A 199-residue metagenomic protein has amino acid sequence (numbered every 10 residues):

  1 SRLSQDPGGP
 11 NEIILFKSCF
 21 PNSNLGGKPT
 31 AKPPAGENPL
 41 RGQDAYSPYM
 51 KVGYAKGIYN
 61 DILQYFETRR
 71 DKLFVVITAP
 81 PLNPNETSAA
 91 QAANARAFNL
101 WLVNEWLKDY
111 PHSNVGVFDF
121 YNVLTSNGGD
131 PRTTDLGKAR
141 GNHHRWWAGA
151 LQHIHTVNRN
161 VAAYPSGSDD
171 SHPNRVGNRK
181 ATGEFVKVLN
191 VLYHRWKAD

Functional and structural regions predicted by a protein language model:
S1, A35-G36, A45-I62, Q91-E105: Well-ordered, non-membrane alpha-helical segments in soluble/globular domains
S1-V52, A79-E86: Oxyanion-hole/transition-state-stabilizing segment in secreted/luminal serine hydrolases and related acyltransferases
Q5-P10, E67-R69, K108-H112, K180: Extracellular/periplasmic catalytic domains that process cell-envelope and extracellular macromolecules
E12-S18, L73-T78, N114-F120, H172 (+1 more regions): Structural recognition of the beta-strand scaffold that forms the well-ordered cores of secreted hydrolase catalytic
C19, Q64-D71, V103-P111, V186-H194: Sec-exported extracytoplasmic/periplasmic mature domains
P29-N38, S126-G149: Aromatic- and acidic-residue-enriched segments that line the glycan-binding/catalytic groove of carbohydrate-active
P81-R132, G137-G141: Substrate-gating cap/lid alpha-helix
G141-D199: Histidine-centered active-site loop/cap adjacent to the catalytic His in serine esterases/O-acetyl transfer systems
